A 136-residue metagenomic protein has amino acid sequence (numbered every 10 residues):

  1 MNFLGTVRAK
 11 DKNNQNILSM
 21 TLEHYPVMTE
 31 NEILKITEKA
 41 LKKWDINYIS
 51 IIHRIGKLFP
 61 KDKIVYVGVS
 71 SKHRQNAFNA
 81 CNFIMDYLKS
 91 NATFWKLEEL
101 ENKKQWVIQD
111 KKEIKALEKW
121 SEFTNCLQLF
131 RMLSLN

Functional and structural regions predicted by a protein language model:
M1-K63, S70-N82, D86-F130: N-terminal, polar/charged subdomain of small-to-medium soluble alpha/beta proteins
M132-L135: Short, intrinsically disordered C-terminal tails of secreted or membrane-associated proteins
